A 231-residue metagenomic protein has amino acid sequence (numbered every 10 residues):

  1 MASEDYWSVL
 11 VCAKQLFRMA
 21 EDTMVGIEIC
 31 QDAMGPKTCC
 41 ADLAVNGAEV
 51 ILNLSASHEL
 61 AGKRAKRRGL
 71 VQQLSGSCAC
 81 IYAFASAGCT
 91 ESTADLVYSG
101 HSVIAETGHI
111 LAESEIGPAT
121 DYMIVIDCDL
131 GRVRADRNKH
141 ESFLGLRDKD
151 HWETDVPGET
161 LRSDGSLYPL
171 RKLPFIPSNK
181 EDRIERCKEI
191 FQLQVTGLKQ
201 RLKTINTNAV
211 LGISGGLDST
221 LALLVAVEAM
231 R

Functional and structural regions predicted by a protein language model:
M1-G212, T220-R231: Enzyme catalytic cores with a strong preference for nitrogen-chemistry domains
G216: Conserved G/P- and acidic residue-centered "switch" motifs that form tight phosphate/ATP-binding loops in soluble
